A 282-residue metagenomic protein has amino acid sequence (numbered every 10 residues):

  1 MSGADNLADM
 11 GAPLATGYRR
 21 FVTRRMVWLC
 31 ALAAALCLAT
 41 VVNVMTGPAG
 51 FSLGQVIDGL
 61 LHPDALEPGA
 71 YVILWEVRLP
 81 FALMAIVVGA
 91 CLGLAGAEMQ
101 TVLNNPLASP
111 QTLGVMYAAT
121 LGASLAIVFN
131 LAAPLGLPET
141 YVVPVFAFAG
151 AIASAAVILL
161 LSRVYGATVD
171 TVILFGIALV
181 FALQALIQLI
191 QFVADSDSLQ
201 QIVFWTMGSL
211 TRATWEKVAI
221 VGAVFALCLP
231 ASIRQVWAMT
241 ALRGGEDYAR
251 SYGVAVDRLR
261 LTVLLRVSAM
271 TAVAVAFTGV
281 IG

Functional and structural regions predicted by a protein language model:
S2-G282: Alpha-helical transmembrane segments in inner-membrane proteins
